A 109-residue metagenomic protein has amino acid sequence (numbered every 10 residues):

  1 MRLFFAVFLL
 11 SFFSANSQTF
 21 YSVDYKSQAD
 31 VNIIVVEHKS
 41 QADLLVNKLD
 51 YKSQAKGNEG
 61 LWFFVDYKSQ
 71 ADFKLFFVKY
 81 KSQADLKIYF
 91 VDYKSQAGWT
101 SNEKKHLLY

Functional and structural regions predicted by a protein language model:
L3-A15: Sec-dependent N-terminal signal peptides
N16-Y109: Repetitive, compositionally biased segments used for assembly/scaffolding
